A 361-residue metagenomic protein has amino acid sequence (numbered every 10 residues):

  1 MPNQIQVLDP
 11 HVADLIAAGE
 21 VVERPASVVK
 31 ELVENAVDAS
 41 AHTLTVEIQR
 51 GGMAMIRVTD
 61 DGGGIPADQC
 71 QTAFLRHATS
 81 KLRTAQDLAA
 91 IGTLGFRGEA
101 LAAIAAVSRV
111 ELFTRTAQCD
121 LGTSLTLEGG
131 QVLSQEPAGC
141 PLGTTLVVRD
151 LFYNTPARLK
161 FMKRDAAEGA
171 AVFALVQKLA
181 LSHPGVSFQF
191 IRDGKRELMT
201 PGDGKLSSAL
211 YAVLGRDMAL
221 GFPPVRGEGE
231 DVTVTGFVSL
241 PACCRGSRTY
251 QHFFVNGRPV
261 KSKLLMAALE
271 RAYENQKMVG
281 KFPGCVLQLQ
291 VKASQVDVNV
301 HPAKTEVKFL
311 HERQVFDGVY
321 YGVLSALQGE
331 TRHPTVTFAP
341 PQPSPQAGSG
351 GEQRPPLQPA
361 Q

Functional and structural regions predicted by a protein language model:
M1-Q346, R354-Q361: N-terminal phosphate-binding caps/lids of nucleotide- and nucleic-acid-binding domains
